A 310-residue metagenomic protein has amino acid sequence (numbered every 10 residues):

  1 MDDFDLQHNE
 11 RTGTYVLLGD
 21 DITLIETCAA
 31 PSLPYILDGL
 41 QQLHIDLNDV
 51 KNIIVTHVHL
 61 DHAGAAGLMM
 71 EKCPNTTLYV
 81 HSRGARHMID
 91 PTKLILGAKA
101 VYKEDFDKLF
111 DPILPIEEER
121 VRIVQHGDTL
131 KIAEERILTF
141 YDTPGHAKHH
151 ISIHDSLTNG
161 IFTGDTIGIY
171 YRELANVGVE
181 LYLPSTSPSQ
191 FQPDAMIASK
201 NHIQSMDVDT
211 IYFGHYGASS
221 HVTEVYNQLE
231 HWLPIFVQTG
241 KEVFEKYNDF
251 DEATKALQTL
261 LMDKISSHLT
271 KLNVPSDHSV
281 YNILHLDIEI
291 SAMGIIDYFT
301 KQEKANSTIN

Functional and structural regions predicted by a protein language model:
M1-L43, I153-T163, I169: Conserved beta-strand hairpin/beta-sheet module of binuclear metal-dependent hydrolase folds, prominently
T23, I54, L78, G160-F162 (+1 more regions): Residue-level marker for buried hydrophobic side chains located in beta-strands that build the well-ordered beta-sheet
A29-P31, I137, D142-P144, K148-Y212 (+1 more regions): Metallo-beta-lactamase
V50-D61: Metallo-beta-lactamase
G64-C73, P91, T223: Metal-dependent catalytic neighborhoods of phosphoester/phosphodiester hydrolases
M88-Y141, I197-K200: Metallo-beta-lactamase
D194, S199-T259: Active-site/pore-lining binding-face segments in mid-to-C-terminal subdomains
Q238, E242-N310: C-terminal regulatory/interaction regions
